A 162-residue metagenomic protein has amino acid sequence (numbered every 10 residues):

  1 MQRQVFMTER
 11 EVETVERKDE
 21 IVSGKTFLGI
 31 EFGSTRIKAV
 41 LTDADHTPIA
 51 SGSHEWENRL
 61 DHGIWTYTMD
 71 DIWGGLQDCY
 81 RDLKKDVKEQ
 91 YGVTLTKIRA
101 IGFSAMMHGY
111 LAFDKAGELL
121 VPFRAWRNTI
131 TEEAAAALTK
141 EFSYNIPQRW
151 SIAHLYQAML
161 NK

Functional and structural regions predicted by a protein language model:
Q2-E20: Nucleotide/phosphate-binding catalytic cleft detector across ATP-hydrolyzing and phosphate-transferring enzymes
D19-E20, I30-G33, G102-S104: Short loop/turn motifs at secondary-structure junctions and domain boundaries
S23-K25: Repeat-blade elements of multi-bladed beta-propeller folds
F27, F32-D70, E118-A125: Short glycine-rich, Thr/Ser-proximal phosphate-binding strand/loop in the N-terminal lobe of ATP-dependent enzymes
V40, Q77-Y80, M159: Residues within alpha-helical segments
S53-V93, S143: N-terminal phosphate-binding loop and adjacent alpha-helix
D82-K162: Glycine-rich phosphate-binding/catalytic subdomain of phosphoryl-transfer and nucleotide/sugar-phosphate-processing
